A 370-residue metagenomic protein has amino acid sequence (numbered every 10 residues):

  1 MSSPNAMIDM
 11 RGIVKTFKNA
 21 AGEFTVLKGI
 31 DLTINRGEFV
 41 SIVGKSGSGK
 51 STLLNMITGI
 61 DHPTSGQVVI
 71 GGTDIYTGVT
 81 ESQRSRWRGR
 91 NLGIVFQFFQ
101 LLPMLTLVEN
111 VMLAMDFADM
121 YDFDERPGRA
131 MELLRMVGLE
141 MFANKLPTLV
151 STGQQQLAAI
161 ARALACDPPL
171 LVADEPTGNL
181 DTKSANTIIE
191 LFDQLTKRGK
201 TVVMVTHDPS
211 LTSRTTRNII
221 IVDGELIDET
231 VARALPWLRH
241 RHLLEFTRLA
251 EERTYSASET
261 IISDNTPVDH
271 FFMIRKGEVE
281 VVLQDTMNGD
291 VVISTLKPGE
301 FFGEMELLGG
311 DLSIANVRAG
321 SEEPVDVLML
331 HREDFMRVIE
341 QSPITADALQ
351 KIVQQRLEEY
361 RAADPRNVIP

Functional and structural regions predicted by a protein language model:
T58: Helix-to-loop junction immediately C-terminal to a conserved catalytic motif
G66-I75: Conserved ABC transporter NBD signature motif
D74-Y76, M112, D116-D119, F123-M141: Conserved ABC ATPase "signature" region
I75-G93, D124, K197: ABC ATPase NBD coupling module
G89, K145-T148, C166, R198: Conserved signature/switch motifs of ABC ATPase nucleotide-binding domains
L139, A143, A163-L164: ABC ATPase C-loop
L146-V150, Q154-Q156: Conserved ABC ATPase signature
R241-R248, S313-A315, L328, E333-P370: A small-molecule sensor/coupling module
